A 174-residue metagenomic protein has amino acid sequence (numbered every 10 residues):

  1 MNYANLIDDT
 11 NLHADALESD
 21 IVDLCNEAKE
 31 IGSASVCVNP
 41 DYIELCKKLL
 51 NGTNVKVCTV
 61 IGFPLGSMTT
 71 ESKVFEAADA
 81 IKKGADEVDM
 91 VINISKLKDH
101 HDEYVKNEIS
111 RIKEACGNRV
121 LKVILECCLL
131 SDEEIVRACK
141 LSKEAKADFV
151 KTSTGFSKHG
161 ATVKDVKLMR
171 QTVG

Functional and structural regions predicted by a protein language model:
M1-I31, D41-F63, S67-G174: Alpha/beta enzyme core
V38: Calponin-homology-like cytoskeleton-binding modules and closely related N-terminal microtubule-contacting segments
